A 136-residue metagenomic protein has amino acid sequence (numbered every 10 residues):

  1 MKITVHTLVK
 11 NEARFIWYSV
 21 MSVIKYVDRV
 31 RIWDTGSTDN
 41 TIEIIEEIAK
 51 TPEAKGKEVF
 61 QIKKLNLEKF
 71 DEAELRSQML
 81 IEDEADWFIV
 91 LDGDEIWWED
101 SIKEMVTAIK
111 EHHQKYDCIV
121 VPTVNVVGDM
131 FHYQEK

Functional and structural regions predicted by a protein language model:
K2-T4: Cell-envelope/extracellular polymer assembly enzymes that use nucleotide-activated donors
N11-I32: Short, well-formed alpha-helical segments that are part of the catalytic scaffolds of diverse glycosyltransferases
D28-G36, K63-L65: Short beta-strand/loop segment that forms part of the nucleotide-sugar
W33-I45, A49: A conserved acidic beta->alpha catalytic loop
E46-E74, Q78: Conserved donor nucleotide-binding strand/loop of the catalytic core
F70-L80, W98-K136: Catalytic-site signature of metal-activated, phosphate-bearing donor transferases, centered on the GT-A/GT-A-like
F88: Short aromatic/hydrophobic "clamp" motif used to bind/position activated sugar donors
D92-I96: The conserved acidic donor/metal-binding loop of glycosyltransferases
